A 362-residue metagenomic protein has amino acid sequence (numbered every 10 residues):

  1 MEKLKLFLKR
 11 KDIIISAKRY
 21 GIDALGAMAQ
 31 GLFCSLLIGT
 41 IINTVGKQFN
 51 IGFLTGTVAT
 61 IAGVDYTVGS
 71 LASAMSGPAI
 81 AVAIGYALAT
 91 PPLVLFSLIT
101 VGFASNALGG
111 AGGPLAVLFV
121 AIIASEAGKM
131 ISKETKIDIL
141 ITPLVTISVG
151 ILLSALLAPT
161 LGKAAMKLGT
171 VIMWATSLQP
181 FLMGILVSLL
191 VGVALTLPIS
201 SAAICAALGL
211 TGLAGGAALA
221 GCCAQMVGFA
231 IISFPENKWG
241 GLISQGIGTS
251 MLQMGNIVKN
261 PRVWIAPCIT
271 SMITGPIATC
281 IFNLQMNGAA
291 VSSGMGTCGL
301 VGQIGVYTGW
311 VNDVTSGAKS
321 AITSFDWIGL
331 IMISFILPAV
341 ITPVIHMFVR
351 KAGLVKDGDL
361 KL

Functional and structural regions predicted by a protein language model:
E2-L362: Pore-lining transmembrane helices
